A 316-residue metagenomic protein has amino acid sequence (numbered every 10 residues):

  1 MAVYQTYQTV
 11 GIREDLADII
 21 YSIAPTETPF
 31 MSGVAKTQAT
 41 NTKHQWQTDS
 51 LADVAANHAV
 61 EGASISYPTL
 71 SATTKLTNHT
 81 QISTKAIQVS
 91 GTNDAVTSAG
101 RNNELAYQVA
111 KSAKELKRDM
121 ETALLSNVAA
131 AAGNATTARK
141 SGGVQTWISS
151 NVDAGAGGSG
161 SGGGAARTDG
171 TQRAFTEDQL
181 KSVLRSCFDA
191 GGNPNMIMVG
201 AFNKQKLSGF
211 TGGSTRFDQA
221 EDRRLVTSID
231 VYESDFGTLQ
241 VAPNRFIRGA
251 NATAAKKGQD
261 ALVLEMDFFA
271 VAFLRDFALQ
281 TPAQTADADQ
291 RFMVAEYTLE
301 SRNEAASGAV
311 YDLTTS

Functional and structural regions predicted by a protein language model:
M1-S316: Flexible, glycine/threonine- and acidic-rich loop/arm segments that mediate assembly and lattice contacts in viral
